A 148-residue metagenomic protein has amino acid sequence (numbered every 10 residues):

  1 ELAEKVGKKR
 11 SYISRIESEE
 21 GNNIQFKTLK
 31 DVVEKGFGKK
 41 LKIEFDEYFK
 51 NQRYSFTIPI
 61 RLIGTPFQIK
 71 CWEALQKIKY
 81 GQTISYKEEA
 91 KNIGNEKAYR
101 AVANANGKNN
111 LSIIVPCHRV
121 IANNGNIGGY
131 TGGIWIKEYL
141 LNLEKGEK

Functional and structural regions predicted by a protein language model:
E1-R15: Short alpha-helical DNA-recognition segment
K9-Y12, Q25, A98: Short coil turns linking two alpha-helices in DNA-binding domains
E17, N106: DNA major-groove recognition helix of helix-turn-helix
F26-K42: DNA major-groove recognition helix of helix-turn-helix/homeodomain DNA-binding modules
E34, E44-K97, L143, E147-K148: Basic nucleic-acid-binding alpha-helical/helix-turn surface characteristic of O6-alkylguanine DNA
N123-K148: …primarily DNA-binding HTH/wHTH and HhH modules…
